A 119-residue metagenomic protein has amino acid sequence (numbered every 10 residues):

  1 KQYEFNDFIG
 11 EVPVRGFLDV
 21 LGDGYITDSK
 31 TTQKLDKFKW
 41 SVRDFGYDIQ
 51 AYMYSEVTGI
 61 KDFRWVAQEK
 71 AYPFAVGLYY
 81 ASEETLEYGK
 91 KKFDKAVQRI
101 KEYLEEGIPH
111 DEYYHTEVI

Functional and structural regions predicted by a protein language model:
K1-D23: Active-site metal-binding core of divalent-cation-utilizing nuclease and nuclease-like domains
K1-D7, T27, T58, Q68: Functionally constrained cores in energy, signaling, and assembly domains
Q2-E4, K37, G46-D48, L78: Residue-level preference for alpha-helix termini and adjacent loops
E4, T32-K34, K70-Y72: Short, solvent-exposed loop/turn segments at secondary-structure junctions
V12-P13, F45-I49: Short, glycine/acidic-rich beta->alpha junctions
G16-K39, Y54: Conserved catalytic cores of phosphodiester-cleaving nucleases, focusing on short active-site segments
W40-D44, M53-I119: Metal-dependent nuclease catalytic regions and adjoining charged, substrate-binding loops involved in nucleic-acid end
